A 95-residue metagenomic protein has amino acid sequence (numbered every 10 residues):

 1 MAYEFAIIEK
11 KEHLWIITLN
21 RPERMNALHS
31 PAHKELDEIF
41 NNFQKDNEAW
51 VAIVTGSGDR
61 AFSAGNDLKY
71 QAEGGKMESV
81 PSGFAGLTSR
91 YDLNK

Functional and structural regions predicted by a protein language model:
M1-D59: Conserved CoA-thioester-binding segment of acyl-CoA-metabolizing enzymes
M25, A61, D92-K95: Short N-terminal binding/cap micro-motifs at the start of the first secondary-structure element
A27-S30, A64, E73: Phosphate-coordinating loops and pocket residues in cytosolic domains that bind phosphorylated ligands
D37, N41, L68-K95: An acidic, glycine-rich surface segment that forms the CoA-thioester-binding/catalytic face of crotonase-fold enzymes
I53-T55, A61-F62, V80-G83: Generic detector of intrinsically disordered, low-complexity, polar/charged segments
D59, S63-K69: Glycine-rich loop at the start of a catalytic domain that most often binds anionic cofactors/ligands
